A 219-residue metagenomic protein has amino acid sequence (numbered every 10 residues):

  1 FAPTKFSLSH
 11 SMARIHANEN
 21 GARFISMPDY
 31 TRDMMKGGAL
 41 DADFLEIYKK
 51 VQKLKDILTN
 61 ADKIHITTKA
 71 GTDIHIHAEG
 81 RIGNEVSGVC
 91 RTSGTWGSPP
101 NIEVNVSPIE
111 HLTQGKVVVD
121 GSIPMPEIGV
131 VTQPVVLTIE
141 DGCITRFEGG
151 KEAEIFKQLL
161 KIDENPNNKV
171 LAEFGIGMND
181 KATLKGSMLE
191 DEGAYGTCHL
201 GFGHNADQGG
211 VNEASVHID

Functional and structural regions predicted by a protein language model:
F1-T132, E140, R146, N165: Active-site bordering "gate/hinge" segments that shape substrate access to catalytic or cofactor-binding pockets
I15-H16, G38-L40, C90-T92, Q133 (+5 more regions): Generic preference for flexible, low-structure residues
A39-E46, H65-G71, N105-P108, K157-K161 (+2 more regions): Noncatalytic linker/hinge segments flanking ATPase motor cores
E79, G149-G150, G203: Surface loops and adjacent helix of pleckstrin homology
N84, M125-E127, E152, E164 (+2 more regions): Residues in flexible loops and secondary-structure boundaries
E140-D180: A beta-strand-loop signature enriched in Asp, Gly, Thr, and Trp that corresponds to the sialidase/neuraminidase Asp-box
P166-D219: Cysteine/selenocysteine-centered motifs that mediate thiol-based redox chemistry or coordinate metal-sulfur cofactors
